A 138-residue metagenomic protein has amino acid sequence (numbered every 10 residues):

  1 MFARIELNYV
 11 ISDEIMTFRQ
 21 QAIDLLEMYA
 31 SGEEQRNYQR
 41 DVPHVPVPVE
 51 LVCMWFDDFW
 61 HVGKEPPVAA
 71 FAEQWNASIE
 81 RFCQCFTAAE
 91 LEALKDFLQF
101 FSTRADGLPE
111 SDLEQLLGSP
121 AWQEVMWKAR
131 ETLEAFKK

Functional and structural regions predicted by a protein language model:
M1-P66: Short terminal alpha-helical segments
I15, R19-A30, P46, L91 (+4 more regions): Generic structural concept
K64-W127, E131: Amphipathic protein-protein interaction modules
